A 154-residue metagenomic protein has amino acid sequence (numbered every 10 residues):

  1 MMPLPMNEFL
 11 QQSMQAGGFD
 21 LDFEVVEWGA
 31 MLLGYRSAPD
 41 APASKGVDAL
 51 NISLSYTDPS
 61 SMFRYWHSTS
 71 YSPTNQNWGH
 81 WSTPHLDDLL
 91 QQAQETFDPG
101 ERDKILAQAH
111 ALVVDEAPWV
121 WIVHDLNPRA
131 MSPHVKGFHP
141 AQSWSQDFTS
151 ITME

Functional and structural regions predicted by a protein language model:
M1, G29-A30, N127-R129: Short, internal active-site loops enriched in acidic
M1, L50, W81: A short glycine-/small-residue-rich loop at the edge of a beta-strand within enzyme catalytic domains
M1-Q12, Q146: Bilobed "Venus flytrap"/periplasmic-binding protein-like clamshell domains and structurally analogous long
P5-F9, A16, A30, G34 (+5 more regions): Extracytoplasmic/secreted proteins, especially bacterial periplasmic and envelope-associated proteins
S13-S68, I105: Periplasmic binding protein-like
R36-K45, R64-E95, H124-E154: Short, solvent-exposed loop/beta-turn-alpha elements that line the ligand-binding surface or hinge of extracytoplasmic
P42-S53, T96-P133: Bilobed periplasmic-binding protein-like "clamshell/Venus-flytrap" ligand-binding domains
